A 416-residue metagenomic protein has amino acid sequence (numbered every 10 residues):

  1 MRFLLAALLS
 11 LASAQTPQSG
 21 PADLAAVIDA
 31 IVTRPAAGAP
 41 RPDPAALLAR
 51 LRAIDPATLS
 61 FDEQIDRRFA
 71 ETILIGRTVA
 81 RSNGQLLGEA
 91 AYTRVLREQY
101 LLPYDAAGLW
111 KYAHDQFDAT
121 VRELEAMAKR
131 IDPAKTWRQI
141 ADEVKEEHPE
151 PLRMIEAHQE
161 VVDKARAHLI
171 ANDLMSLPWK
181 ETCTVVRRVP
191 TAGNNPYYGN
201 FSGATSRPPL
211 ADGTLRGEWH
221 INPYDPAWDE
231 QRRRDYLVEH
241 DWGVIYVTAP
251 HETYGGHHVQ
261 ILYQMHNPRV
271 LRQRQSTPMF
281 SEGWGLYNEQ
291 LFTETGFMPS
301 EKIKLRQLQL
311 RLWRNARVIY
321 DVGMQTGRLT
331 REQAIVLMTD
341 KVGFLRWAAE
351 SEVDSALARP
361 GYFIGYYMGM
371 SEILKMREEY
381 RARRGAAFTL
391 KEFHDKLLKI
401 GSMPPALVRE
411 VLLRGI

Functional and structural regions predicted by a protein language model:
M1-F3, R272: N-terminal leader/targeting segments
F3-A12: Sec-dependent N-terminal signal peptides
Q15-I416: N-terminal maturation segment of proteins
